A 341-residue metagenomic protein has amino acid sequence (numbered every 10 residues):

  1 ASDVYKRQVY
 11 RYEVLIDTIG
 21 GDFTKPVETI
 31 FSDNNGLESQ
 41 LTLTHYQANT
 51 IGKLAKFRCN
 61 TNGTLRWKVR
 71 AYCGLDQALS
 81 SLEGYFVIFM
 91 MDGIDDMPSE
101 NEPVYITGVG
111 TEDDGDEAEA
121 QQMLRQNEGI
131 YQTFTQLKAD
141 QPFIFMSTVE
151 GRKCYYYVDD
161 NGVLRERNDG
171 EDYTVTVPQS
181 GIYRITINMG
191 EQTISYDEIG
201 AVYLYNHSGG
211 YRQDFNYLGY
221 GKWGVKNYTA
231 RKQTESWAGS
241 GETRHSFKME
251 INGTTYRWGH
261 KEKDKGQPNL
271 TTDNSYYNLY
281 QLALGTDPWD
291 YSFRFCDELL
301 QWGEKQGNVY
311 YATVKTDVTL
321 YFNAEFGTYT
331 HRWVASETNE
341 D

Functional and structural regions predicted by a protein language model:
S2-L15, G20-D341: Insoluble glucan recognition modules
